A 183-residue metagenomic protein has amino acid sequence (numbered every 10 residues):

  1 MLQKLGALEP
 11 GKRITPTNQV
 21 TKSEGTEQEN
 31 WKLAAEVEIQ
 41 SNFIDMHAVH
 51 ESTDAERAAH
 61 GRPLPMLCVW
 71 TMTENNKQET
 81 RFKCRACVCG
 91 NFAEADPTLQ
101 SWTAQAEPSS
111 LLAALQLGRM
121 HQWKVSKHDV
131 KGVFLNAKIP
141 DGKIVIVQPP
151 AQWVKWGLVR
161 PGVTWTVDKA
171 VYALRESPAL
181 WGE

Functional and structural regions predicted by a protein language model:
M1-E183: Chromodomain-type histone methyl-lysine reader module
